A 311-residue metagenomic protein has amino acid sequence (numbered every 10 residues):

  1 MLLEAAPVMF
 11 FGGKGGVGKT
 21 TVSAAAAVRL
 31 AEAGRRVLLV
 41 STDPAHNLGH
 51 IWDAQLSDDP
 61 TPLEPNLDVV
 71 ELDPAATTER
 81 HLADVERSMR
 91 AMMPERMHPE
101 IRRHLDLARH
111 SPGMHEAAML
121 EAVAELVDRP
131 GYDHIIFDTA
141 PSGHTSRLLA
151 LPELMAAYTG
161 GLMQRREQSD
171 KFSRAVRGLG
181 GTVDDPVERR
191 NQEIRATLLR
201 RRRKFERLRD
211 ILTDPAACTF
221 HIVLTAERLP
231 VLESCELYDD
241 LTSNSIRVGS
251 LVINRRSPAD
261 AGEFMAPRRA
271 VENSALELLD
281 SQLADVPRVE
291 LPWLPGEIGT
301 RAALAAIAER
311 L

Functional and structural regions predicted by a protein language model:
M1-L3, Q55, G181-D184, E188-Q192 (+1 more regions): C-terminal lobe/tail of nucleotide-utilizing enzymes
M1-M9, K14-V17, V22-R203: Nucleotide-state-sensitive switch-loop elements of NTP-binding domains
